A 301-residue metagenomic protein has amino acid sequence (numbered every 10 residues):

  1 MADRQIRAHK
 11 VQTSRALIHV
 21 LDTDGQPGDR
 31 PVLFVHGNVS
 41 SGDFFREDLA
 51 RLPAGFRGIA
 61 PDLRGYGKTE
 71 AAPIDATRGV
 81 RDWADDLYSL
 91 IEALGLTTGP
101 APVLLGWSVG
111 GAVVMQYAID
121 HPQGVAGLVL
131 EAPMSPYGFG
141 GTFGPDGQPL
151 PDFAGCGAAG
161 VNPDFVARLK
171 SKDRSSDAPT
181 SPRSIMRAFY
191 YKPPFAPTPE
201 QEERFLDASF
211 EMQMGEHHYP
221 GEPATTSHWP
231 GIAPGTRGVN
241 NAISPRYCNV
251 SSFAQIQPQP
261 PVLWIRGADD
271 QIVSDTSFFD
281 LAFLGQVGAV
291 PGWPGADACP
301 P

Functional and structural regions predicted by a protein language model:
M1-L17: N-terminal cap/lid segment of alpha/beta-hydrolase-fold proteins
T13-S14, A60-L105, V109, I119-D120 (+2 more regions): Active-site loop/oxyanion-hole signature of alpha/beta-hydrolase fold enzymes
A16-A76: Conserved HGGG/HGGXW glycine-rich cap/lid loop of the alpha/beta-hydrolase fold
F34-G37, S108, P133, G267: Glycine-rich His-Gly loop
D62, E131-A132, I265: Alpha/beta-hydrolase-fold catalytic nucleophile elbow
V113-Y117: Hydrolases whose catalytic domains are alpha/beta-hydrolase-1, hotdog thioesterase, or metallo-beta-lactamase-like
Q123-T142: A conserved short beta-strand
P149-P300: Alpha/beta-hydrolase
